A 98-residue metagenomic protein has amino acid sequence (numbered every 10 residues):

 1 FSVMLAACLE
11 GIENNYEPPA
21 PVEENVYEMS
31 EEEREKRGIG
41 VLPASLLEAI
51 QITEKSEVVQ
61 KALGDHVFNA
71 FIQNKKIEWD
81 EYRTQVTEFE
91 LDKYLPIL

Functional and structural regions predicted by a protein language model:
S2-L98: Catalytic-core signal marking the mid-to-C-terminal active-site face
